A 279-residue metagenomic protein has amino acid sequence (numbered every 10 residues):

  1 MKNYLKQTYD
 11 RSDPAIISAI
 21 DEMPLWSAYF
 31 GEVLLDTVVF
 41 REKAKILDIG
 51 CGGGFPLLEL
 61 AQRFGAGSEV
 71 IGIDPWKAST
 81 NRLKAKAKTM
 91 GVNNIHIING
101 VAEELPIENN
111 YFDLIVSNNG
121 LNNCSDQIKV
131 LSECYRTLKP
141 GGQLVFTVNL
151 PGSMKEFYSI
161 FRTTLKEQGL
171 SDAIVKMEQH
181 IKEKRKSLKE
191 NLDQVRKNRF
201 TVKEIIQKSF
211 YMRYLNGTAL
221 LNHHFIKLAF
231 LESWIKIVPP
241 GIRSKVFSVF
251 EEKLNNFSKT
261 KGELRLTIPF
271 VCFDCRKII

Functional and structural regions predicted by a protein language model:
M1-A44, F55-R63, R82: Conserved class I S-adenosyl-L-methionine
L47-E104: Class I SAM-dependent methyltransferase SAM/SAH-binding core
E103-L114: A short acidic, Gly/Pro-enriched loop at the edge of an enzyme's catalytic core that lines a small-molecule cofactor
L114-Q127: A short SAM/SAH-binding and catalytic strip from SAM-dependent methyltransferases
I128-Q143: A short glycine-rich, Lys/Arg-flanked "PGG" loop and its adjoining helix->strand segment in the class I
Q143-L215: Conserved catalytic/acceptor-binding region of the Class I
R199, H224, P269-I279: Core SAM-dependent methyltransferase catalytic element
K203-T260: C-terminal helical/coil "lid" or tail adjacent to the Rossmann-like core of SAM-dependent
